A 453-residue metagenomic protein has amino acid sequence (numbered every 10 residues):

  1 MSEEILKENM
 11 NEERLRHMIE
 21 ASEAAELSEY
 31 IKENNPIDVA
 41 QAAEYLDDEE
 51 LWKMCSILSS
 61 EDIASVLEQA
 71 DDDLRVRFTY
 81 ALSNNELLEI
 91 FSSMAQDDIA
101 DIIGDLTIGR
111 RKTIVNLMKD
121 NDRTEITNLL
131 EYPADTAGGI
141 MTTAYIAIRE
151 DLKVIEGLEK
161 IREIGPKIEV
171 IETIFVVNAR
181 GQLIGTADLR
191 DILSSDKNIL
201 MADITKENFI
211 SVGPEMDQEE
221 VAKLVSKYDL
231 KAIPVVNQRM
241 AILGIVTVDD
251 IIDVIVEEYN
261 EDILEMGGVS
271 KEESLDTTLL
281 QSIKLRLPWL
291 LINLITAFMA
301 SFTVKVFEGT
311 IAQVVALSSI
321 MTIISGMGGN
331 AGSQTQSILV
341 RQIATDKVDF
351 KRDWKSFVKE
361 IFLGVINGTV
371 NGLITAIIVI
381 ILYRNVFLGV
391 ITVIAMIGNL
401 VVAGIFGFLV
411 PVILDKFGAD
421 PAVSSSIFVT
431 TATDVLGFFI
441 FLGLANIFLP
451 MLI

Functional and structural regions predicted by a protein language model:
M1-M266: Hydrophobic packing positions in regular secondary-structure scaffolds
I255-I405, L409-V423, I427-T431, I440 (+1 more regions): Alpha-helical transmembrane segments and their membrane-interface boundaries that form or gate the permeation pathway
V435-L436: Active-site His/Glu-centered metal-binding helix of metallohydrolases
